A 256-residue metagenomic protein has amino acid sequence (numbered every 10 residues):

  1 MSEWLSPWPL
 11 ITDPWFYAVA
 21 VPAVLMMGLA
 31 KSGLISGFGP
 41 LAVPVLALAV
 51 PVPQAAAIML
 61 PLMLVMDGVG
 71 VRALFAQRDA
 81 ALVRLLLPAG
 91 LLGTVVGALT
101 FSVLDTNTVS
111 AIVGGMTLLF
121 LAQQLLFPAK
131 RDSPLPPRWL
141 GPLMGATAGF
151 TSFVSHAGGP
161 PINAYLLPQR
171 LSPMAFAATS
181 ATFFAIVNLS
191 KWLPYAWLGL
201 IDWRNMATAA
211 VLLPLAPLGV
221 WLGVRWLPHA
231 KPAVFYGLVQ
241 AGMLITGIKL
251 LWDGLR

Functional and structural regions predicted by a protein language model:
M1-W15: Short, strongly hydrophobic alpha-helical membrane anchors
L10, Y17-R84, M144-G145, G149 (+2 more regions): Small-residue-rich hydrophobic segments that form or flank transmembrane alpha-helices in multi-pass membrane proteins
V21, L60, V113-T117, L121 (+3 more regions): Residues within membrane-spanning alpha-helices of integral membrane proteins, especially the hydrophobic core/packing
G39, D79-G90, A111-G114, L135-G145 (+2 more regions): Cytoplasmic-side transmembrane-helix entry/capping segments in multi-pass membrane proteins
A49, Q77, V103-T106, R170 (+1 more regions): Helix-loop interface residues and adjacent transmembrane-helix termini in multi-pass membrane transporters, primarily
A55, T100-F101, S110, F150-A157 (+2 more regions): Hydrophobic alpha-helical transmembrane segments in multi-pass integral membrane proteins
D67-Q77, T106, I112-P137, V224-R225 (+1 more regions): Transmembrane helix exit motif
W221-M243: Interfacial loop-to-transmembrane junctions
